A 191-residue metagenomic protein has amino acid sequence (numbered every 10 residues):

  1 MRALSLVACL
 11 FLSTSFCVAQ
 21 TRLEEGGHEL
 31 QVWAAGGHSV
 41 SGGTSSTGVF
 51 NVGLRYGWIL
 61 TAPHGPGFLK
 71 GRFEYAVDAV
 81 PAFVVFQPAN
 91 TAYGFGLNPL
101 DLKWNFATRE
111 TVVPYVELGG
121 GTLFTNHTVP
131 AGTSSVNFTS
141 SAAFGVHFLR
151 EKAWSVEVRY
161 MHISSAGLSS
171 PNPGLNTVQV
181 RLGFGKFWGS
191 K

Functional and structural regions predicted by a protein language model:
M1-E24, G189-K191: Cleavable N-terminal export/targeting peptides
Q20-G27, T61-F73, A107-V113, R150-A153 (+1 more regions): Short loop/turn motifs that connect adjacent beta-strands in outer-membrane beta-barrel proteins
G26-H28, S46-V52, T91-N98, V112 (+2 more regions): Residues that define the transmembrane beta-barrel architecture of outer-membrane proteins
H28-A34, G71-A79, P114-G120, F138 (+2 more regions): Transmembrane beta-strands of outer-membrane beta-barrel proteins
A34-V40, W58, A79-V85, G120-N126 (+2 more regions): Transmembrane beta-strands of outer-membrane beta-barrel pores
G42-T47, Q87-T91, H127-S135, A166-P173: Outer-membrane beta-barrel translocator domains and adjoining extracellular loop/strand segments of Gram-negative
L54, F148, L175-K191: Outer-membrane beta-barrel "beta-signal"
L54, L100-L102, A142-F144, V158 (+1 more regions): Membrane-embedded beta-strands of outer-membrane beta-barrel proteins, especially the hydrophobic/small aromatic
